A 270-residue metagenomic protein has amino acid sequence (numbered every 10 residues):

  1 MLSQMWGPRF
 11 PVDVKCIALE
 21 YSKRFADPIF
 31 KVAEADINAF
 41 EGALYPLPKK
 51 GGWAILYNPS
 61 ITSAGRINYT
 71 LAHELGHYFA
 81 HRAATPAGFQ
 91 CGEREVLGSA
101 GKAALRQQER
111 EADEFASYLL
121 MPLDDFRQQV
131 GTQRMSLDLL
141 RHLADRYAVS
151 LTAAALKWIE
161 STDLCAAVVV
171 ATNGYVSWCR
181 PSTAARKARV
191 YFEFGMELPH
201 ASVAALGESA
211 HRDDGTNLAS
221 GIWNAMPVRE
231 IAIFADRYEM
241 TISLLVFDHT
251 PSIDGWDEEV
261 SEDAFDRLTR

Functional and structural regions predicted by a protein language model:
M1-R270: Active-site hotspot residues in diverse enzymes, especially metal/ion-binding acidic/histidine motifs
